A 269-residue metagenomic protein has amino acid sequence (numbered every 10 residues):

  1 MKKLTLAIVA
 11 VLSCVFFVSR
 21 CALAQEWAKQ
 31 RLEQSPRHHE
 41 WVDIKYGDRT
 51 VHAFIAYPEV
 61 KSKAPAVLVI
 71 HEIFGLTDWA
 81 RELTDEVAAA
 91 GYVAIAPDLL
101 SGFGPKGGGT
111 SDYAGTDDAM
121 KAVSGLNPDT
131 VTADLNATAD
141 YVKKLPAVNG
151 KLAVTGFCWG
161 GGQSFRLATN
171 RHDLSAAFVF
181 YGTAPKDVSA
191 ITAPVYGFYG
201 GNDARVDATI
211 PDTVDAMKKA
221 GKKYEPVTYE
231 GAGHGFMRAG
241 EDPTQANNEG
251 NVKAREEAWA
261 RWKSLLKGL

Functional and structural regions predicted by a protein language model:
A7-F17: Bacterial N-terminal signal peptides
A28, L32-S35, W41-K144, R238-T244: Serine-hydrolase catalytic machinery in alpha/beta-hydrolase-like enzymes
L83, D207-M217, Y229: Short alpha-helix in the alpha/beta-hydrolase fold that links the catalytic acid
L99-F103, T183, A232: Short beta-to-alpha linker loops that shape the active-site pocket of alpha/beta-hydrolase fold enzymes
L135-T192: Primarily recognizes the serine-hydrolase "nucleophile elbow" in alpha/beta-hydrolase and SGNH/GDSL folds
G197-Y199: Short beta-strand/loop motif that positions the catalytic acidic residue of the alpha/beta-hydrolase fold
N202-D207, H234: Acidic catalytic loop of the alpha/beta-hydrolase fold
K218, K223-L269: C-terminal catalytic histidine-bearing segment of alpha/beta-hydrolase fold enzymes
